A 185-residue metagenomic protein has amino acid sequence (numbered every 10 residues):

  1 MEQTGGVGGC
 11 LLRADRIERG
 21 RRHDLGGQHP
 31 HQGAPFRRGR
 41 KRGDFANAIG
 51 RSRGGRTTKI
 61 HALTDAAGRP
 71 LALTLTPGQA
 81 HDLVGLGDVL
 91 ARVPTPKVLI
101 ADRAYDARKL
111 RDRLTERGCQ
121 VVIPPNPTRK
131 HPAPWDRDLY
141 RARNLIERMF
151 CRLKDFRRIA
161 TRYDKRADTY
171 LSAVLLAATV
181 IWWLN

Functional and structural regions predicted by a protein language model:
M1-N185: Short alpha-helical elements
